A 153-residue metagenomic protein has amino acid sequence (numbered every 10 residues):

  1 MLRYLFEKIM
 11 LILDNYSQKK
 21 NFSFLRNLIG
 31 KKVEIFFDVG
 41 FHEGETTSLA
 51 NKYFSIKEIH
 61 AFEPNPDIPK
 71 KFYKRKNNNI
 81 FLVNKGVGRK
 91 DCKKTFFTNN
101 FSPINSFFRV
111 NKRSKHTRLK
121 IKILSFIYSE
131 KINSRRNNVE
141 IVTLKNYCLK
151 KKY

Functional and structural regions predicted by a protein language model:
M1-Y153: Phosphate/nucleotide-binding beta-alpha loop and adjacent structural elements of enzyme active sites
